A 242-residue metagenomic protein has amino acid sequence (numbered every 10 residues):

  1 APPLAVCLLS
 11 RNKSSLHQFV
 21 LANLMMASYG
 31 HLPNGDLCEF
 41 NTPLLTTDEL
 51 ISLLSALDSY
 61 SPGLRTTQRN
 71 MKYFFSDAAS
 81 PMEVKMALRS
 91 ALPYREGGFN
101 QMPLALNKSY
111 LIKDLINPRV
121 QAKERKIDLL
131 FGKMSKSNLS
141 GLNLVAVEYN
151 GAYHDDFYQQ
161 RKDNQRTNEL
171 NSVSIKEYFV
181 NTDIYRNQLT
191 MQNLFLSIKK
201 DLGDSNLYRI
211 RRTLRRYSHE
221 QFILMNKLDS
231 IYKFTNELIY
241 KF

Functional and structural regions predicted by a protein language model:
A1-L54: Nuclease-adjacent, charged terminal/linker segments that flank catalytic cores
F40-F242: Surface segments flanking catalytic/ligand-binding clefts of nucleic-acid enzymes
